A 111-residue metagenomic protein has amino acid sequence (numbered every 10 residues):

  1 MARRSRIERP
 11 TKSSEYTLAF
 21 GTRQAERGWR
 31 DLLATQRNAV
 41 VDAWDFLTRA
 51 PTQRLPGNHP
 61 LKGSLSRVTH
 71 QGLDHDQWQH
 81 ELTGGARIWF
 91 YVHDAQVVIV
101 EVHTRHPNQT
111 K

Functional and structural regions predicted by a protein language model:
M1-A86, V92-K111: Basic, Lys/Arg-enriched alpha-helical interface segments
